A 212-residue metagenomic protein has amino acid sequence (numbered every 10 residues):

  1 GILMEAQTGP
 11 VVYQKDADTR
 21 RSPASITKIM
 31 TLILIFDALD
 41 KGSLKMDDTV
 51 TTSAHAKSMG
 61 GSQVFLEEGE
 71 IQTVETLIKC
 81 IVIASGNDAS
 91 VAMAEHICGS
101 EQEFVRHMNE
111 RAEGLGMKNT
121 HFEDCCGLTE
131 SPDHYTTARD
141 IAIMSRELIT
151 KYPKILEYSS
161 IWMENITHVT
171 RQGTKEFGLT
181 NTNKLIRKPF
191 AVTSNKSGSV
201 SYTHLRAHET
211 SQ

Functional and structural regions predicted by a protein language model:
G1-R139, S145, I149-T150: Active-site-adjacent loops and short helices of periplasmic peptidoglycan-processing enzymes
S100-R206, S211: Penicillin-recognizing serine hydrolase domain
